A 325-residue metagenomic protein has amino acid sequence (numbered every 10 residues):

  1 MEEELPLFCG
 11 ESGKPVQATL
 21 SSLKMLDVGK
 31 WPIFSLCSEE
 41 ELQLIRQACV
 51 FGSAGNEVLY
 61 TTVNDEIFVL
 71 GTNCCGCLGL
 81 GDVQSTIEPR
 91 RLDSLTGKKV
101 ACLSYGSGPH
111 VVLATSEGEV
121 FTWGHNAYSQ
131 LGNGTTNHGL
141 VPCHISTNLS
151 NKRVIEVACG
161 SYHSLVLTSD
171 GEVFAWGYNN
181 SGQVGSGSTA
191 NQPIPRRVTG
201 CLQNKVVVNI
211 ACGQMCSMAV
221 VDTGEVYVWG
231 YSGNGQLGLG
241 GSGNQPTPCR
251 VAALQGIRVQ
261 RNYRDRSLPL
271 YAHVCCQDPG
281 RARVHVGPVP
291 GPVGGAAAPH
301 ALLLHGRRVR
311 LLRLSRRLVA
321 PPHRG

Functional and structural regions predicted by a protein language model:
E2-E39, F68-T86, H125-G139, F174 (+6 more regions): Short glycine/serine- and acidic-residue-enriched loop/turn motifs that recur at repeat junctions
E39-L42, C49-F51, D93-L95, S104-Y105 (+4 more regions): Surface loop/turn motifs at the tips and blade-to-blade linkers of beta-strand repeat domains
E40-D65, C74, H110: Beta-strand-rich domains and repeat architectures in extracellular enzymes and scaffolds, especially beta-propellers
G52, D82, T96, S104-Y105 (+9 more regions): Conserved loop/turn at the beginning of each blade in beta-propeller domains
N56-Y60, V69, P109-L113, T122 (+7 more regions): Conserved core positions of repeat-based scaffolds
V63, T72-C74, S107-G108, T115-E117 (+10 more regions): Conserved strand-to-loop turn within each blade of WD40 beta-propeller repeats
S116-E119, L140, N151-E156, H163 (+7 more regions): Tandem repeat domain/solenoid detector
